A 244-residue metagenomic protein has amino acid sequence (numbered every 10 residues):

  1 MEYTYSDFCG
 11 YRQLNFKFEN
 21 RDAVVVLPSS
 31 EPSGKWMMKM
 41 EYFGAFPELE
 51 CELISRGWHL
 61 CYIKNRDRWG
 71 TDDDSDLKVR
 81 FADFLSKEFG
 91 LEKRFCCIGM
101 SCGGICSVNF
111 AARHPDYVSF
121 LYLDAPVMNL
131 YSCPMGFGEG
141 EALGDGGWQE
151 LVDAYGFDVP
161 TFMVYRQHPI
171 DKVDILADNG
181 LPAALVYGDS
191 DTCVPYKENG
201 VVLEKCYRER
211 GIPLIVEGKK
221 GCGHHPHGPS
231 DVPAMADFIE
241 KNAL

Functional and structural regions predicted by a protein language model:
M1-P32: N-terminal cap/lid segment of alpha/beta-hydrolase-fold proteins
F46, E50-G70: Conserved alpha/beta-hydrolase
W69-G90: Alpha/beta-hydrolase active-site loop
F89-S101: Alpha/beta-hydrolase fold nucleophile elbow
G99-N109: Glycine-rich nucleophile elbow surrounding the catalytic serine of serine-hydrolase chemistry
N109-V159: Hydrolase active-site cap/lid region
A142-V201, K205: The feature captures the conserved acid-bearing segment of alpha/beta-hydrolase catalytic domains
C193, K197-L244: C-terminal catalytic histidine-bearing segment of alpha/beta-hydrolase fold enzymes
